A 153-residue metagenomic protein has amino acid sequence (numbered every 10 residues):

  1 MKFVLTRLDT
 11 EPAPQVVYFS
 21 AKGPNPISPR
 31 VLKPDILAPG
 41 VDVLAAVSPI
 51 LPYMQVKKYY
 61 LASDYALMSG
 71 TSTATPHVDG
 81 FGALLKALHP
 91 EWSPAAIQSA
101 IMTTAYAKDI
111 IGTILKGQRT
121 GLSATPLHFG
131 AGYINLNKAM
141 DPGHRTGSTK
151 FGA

Functional and structural regions predicted by a protein language model:
M1-A153: Loop-rich non-cytosolic ectodomains and luminal regions
